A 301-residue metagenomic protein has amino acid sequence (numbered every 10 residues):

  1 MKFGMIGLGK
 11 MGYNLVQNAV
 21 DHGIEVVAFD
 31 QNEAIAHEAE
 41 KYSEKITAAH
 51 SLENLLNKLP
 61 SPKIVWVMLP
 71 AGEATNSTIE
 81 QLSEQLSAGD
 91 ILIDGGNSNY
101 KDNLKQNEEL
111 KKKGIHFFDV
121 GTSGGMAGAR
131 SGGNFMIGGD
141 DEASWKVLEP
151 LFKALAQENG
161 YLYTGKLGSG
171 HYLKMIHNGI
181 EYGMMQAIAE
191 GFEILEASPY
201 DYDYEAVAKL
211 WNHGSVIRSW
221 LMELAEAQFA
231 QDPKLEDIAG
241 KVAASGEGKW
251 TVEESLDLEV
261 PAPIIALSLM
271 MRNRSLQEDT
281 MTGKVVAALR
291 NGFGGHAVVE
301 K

Functional and structural regions predicted by a protein language model:
M1-K63, G89-D90, M126-A129, N291: NAD(P)+-binding Rossmann beta1-loop-alpha1 motif at the extreme N-terminus of oxidoreductases
V26, A48, F117-F118, A262: Hydrophobic beta-strand scaffold residues
Q31, E44-L104, K111, A129-I137: Rossmann-like NAD(P)-binding element
T78, N99-A189, V298-V299: Rossmann-fold dinucleotide-binding core
G132, V147, G168-H296: Helical "substrate-binding/catalytic lid" subdomain of Rossmann-like NAD(P)-dependent dehydrogenases/reductases
